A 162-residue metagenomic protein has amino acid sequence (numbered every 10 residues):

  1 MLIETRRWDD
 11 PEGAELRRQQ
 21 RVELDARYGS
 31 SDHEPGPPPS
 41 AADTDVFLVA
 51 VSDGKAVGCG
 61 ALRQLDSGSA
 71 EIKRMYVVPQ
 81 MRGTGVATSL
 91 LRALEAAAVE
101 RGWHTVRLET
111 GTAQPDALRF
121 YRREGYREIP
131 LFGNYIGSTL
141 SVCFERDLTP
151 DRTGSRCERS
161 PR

Functional and structural regions predicted by a protein language model:
M1-K73, V78-Q80, L91-A93, A97 (+3 more regions): Acetyl-CoA-dependent GNAT
W8, R107-T110, L118, R122-R123 (+1 more regions): Conserved catalytic-core motifs of GNAT/GCN5-like acyltransferases
G68, T84, E100-H104: Short coil/turn segments at alpha/beta junctions that flank glycine-rich nucleotide-binding fingerprints
V78-Q80, T84, T112: Active-site acidic-Proline motif in GNAT/NAT acetyltransferases
L91, A98-T110: Conserved GNAT acetyl-CoA-binding A-motif
P115: Conserved catalytic core of two-component sensor histidine kinases
